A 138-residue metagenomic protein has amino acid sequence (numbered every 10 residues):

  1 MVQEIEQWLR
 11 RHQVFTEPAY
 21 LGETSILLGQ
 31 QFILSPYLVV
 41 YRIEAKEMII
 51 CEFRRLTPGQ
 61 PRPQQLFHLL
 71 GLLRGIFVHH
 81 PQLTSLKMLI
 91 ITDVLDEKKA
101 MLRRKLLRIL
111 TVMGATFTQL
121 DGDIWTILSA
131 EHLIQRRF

Functional and structural regions predicted by a protein language model:
M1-Q64, G71, G75-F138: Non-catalytic substrate-recognition and accessory regions of acyl/acetyltransferase enzymes
